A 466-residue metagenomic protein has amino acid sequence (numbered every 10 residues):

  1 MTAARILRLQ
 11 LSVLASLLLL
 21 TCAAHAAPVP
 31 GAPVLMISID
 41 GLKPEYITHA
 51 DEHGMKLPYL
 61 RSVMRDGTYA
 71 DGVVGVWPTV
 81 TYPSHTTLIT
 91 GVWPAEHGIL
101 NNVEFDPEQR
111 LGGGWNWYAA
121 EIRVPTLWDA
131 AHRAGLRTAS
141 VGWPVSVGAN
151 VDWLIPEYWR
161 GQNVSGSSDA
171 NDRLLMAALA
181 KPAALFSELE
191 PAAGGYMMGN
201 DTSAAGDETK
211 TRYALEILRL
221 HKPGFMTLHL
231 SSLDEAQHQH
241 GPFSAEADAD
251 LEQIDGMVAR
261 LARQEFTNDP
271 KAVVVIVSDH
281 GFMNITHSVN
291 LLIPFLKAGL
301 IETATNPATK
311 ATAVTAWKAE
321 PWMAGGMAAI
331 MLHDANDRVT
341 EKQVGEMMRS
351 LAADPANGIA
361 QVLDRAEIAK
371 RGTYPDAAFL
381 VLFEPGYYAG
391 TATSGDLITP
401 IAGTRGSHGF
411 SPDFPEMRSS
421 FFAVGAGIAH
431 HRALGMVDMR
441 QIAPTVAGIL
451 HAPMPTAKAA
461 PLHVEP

Functional and structural regions predicted by a protein language model:
M1-L7: N-terminal secretory signal peptides that target proteins for export/translocation
Q10-C22: Bacterial N-terminal signal peptides
A26-T68: Active-site-proximal N-terminal segment of extracellular/periplasmic enzymes that hydrolyze or transfer
V29, Y46-I47, A204-L228, L233-V275 (+3 more regions): A long, amphipathic alpha-helix that forms part of the scaffold/cap immediately adjacent to metal-dependent active
P30, D71, P78-V80, E104-F105 (+6 more regions): Secreted, luminal/periplasmic, and some membrane-associated catalytic domains that remodel anionic oxygen-ester
Y69-V92, V141-V151, K458-H463: Short, solvent-exposed turn/loop segments enriched in Gly/Ser/Thr/Pro and often Arg
W93-G241, L332, G390: His/Asp/Glu-rich, glycine-adjacent segments that coordinate divalent cations and/or stabilize oxyanion chemistry on
T393-A429: Low-complexity, glycine/alanine/valine/leucine- and proline-rich hydrophobic stretches
